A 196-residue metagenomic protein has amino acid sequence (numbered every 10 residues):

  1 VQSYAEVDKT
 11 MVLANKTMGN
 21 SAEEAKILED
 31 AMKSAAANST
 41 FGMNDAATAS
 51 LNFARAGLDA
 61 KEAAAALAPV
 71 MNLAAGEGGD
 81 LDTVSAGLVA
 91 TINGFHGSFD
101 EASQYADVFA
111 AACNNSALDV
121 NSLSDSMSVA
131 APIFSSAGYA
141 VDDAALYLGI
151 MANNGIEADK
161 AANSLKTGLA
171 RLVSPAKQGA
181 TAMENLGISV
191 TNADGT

Functional and structural regions predicted by a protein language model:
V1-A37, A46-A56, A63-E77, T83-S116 (+3 more regions): Small-residue helix-packing and pore-constriction motifs in hydrophobic alpha-helices
